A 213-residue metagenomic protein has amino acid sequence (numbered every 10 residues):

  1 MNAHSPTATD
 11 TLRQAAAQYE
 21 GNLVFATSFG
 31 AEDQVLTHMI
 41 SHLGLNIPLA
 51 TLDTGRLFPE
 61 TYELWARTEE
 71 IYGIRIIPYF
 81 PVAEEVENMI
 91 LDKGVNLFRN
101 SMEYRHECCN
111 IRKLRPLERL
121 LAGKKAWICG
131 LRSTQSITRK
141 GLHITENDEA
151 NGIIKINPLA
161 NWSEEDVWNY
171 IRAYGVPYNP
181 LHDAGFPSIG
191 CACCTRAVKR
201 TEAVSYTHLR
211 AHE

Functional and structural regions predicted by a protein language model:
M1-R210: Nucleotide-activated chemistry modules centered on ATP-dependent adenylation/adenylyltransferase
